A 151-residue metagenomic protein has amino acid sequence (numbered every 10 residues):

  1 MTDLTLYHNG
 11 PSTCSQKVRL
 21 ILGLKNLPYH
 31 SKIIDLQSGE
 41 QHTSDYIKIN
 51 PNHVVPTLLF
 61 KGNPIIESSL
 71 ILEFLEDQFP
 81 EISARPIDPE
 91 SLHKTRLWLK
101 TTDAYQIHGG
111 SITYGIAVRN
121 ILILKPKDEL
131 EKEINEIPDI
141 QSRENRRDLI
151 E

Functional and structural regions predicted by a protein language model:
M1-E144: GST-like domain detector, emphasizing the conserved glutathione-binding G-site in the N-terminal thioredoxin-like
D148: Glycine-rich phosphate/pyrophosphate-binding loop and adjacent beta-alpha nucleotide/cofactor-binding cores
